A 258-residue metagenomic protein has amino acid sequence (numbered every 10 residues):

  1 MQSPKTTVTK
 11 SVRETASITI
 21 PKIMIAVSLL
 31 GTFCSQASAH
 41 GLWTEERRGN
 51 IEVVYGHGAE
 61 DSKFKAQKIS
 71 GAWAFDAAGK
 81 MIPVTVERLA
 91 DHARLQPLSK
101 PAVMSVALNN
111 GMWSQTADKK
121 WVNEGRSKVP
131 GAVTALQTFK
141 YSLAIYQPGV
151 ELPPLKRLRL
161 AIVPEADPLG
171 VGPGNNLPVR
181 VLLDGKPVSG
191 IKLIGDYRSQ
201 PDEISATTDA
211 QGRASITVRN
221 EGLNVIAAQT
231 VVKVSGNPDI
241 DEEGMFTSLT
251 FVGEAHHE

Functional and structural regions predicted by a protein language model:
K22-T32: Bacterial N-terminal signal peptides
F33-A39: Sec/Tat signal peptide C-region and signal peptidase I cleavage site
A39-N50, Q115-T116, V122-L177, L182 (+3 more regions): Beta-strand-rich domain onsets/edges
H40-E87, D91-R94: Start-of-domain marker
F64-K68, K186-D196: Short, ordered, surface-exposed loop/turn motifs in non-cytosolic proteins
A72-M81, K192-S205: Short amphipathic beta-strand segments in non-cytosolic proteins
R88-H92, T208-G222: Glycine-centered loop-to-beta-strand initiation motif
N109-A117, V232-N237: Short acidic/polar inter-strand loop motif in beta-rich domains
